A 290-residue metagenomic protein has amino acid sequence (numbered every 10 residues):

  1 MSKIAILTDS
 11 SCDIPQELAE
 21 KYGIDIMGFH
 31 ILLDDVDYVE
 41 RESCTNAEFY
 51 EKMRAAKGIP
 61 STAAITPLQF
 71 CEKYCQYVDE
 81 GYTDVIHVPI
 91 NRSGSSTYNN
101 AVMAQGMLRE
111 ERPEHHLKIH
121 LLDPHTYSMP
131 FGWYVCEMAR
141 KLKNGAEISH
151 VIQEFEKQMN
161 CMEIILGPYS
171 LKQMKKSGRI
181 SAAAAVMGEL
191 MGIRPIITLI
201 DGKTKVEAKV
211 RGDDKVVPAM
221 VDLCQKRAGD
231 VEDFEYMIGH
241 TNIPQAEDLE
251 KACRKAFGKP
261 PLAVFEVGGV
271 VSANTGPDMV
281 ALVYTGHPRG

Functional and structural regions predicted by a protein language model:
K3, S11-A19, I24-D25, H30 (+5 more regions): Mixed-charge interfacial surface used for oligomerization/domain docking and macromolecular partner engagement
A5-L7, V85-H87, V267: Short glycine-aspartate micro-motif
A5-Q69: N-terminal glycine-rich anion-binding loop in soluble enzyme alpha/beta folds
E20, D79, P113: Anion (oxyanion) recognition and catalysis
A55, T83-H87, E111-L122, V264: Glycine/charged-rich beta-loop-alpha catalytic/anionic-binding loops adjacent to active sites
G58-I65, P89-S96, H125-T126: Short coil/turn segments at secondary-structure boundaries
Q69-L108: N-terminal glycine-rich phosphate/adenylate-binding segment common to multiple enzyme folds
